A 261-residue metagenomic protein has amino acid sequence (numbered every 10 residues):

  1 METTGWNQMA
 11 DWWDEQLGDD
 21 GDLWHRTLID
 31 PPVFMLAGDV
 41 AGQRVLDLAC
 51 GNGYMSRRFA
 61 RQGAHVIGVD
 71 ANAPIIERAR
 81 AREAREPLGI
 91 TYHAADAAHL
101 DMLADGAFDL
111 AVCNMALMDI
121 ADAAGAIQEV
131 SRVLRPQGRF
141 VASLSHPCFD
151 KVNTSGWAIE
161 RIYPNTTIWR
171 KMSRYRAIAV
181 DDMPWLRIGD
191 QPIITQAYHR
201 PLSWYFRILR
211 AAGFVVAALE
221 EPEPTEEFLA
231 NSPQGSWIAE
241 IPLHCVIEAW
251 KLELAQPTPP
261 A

Functional and structural regions predicted by a protein language model:
M1-V40, Y54-R58, I75-R78, R82: Conserved class I S-adenosyl-L-methionine
L46-L48, N52-H99: Class I SAM-dependent methyltransferase SAM/SAH-binding core
M102-L110: A short acidic, Gly/Pro-enriched loop at the edge of an enzyme's catalytic core that lines a small-molecule cofactor
D109-A123: A short SAM/SAH-binding and catalytic strip from SAM-dependent methyltransferases
A124-R139: A short glycine-rich, Lys/Arg-flanked "PGG" loop and its adjoining helix->strand segment in the class I
R139-D182: Conserved class I S-adenosyl-L-methionine
Q196-L219: Short alpha-helix
A212-F214, S232-A261: Core SAM-dependent methyltransferase catalytic element
